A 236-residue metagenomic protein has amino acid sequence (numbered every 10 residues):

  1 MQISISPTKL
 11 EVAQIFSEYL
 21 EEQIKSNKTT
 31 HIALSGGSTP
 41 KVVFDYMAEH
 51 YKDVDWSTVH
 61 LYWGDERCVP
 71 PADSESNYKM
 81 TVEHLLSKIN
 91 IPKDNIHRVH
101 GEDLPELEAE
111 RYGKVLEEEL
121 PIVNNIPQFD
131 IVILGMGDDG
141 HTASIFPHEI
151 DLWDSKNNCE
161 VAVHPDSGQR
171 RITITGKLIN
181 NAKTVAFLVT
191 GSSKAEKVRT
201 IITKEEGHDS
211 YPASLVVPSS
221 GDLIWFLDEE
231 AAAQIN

Functional and structural regions predicted by a protein language model:
M1-I32, E106: N-terminal glycine-/serine-/threonine-rich phosphate-binding loop
K28-H50: Glycine-rich N-terminal segment of FAD-binding domains in flavoprotein oxidoreductases, spanning the beta-loop-helix
L34-T39, L134-D138, T190: Glycine-rich beta-strand-to-loop/alpha-helix junction loops that act as flexible
Y46-D55, P147-S155, K204: A glycine- and small-aliphatic-rich helix-loop capping segment at beta-alpha/alpha-beta transitions that lines
W56-D130: Ligand-binding beta-strand-loop-alpha-helix segment within the catalytic cores of soluble metabolic enzymes
A109-E110, A143-H148, K197-I201: A short secondary-structure junction signal
L134-K177: Class I SAM-dependent methyltransferase SAM-binding "motif I" and its flanking Rossmann-like core
K177, K183-N236: ATP/nucleoside-binding phosphotransfer catalytic cores, i.e., glycine-rich phosphate-binding loops
